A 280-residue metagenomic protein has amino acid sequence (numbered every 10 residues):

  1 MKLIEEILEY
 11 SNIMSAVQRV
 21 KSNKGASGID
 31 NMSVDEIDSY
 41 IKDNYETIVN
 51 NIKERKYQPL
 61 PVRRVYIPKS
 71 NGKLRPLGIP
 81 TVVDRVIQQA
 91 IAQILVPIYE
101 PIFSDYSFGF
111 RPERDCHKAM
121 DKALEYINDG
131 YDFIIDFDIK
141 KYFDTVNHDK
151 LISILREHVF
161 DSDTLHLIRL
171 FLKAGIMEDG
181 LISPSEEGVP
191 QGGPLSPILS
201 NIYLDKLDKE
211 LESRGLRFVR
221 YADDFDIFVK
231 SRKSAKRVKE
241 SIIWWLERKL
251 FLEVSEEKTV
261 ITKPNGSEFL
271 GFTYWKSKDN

Functional and structural regions predicted by a protein language model:
M1-I41: Non-catalytic, polymerase-adjacent accessory regions of viral genome-replication enzymes
A16-V20, A90, L167-L172: Short alpha-helical scaffolding segments that buttress acidic/His motifs in well-ordered protein cores
K21-D35, P68-G78, S104-Y106: Glycine-/proline-rich flexible loop or hinge segments
Y40, T47-N50: Intein modules and their embedded homing endonuclease domains
N44-E46, I94: Central hydrophobic cores of alpha-helical transmembrane segments in multi-pass inner-membrane proteins across all
N51-Y66, S70, D105-E268: Conserved polymerase palm-domain catalytic core
L77-I94, P101: Hydrophobic alpha-helical hairpins/lids featuring a short glycine-rich hinge
F272-N280: Active-site and adjacent loop segments of nucleotide-processing enzymes that use two-metal-ion phosphate chemistry
